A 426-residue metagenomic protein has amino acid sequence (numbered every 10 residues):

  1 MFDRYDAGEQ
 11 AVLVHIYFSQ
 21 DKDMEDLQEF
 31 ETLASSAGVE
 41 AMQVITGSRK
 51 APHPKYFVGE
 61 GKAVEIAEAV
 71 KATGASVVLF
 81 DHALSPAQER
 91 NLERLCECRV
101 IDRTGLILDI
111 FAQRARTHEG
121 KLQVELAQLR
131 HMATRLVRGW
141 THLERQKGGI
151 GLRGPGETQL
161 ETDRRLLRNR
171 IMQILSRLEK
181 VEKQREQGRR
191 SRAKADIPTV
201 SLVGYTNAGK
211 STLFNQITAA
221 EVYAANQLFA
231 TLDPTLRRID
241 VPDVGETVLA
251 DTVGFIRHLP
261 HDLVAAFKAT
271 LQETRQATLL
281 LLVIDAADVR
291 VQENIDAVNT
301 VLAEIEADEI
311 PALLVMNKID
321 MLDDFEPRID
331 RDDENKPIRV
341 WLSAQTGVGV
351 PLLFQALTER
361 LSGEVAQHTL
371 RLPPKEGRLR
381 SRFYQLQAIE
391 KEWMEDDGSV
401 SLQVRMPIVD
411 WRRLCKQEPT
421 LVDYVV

Functional and structural regions predicted by a protein language model:
M1-L108, V426: N-terminal accessory targeting/assembly segments
M1-L13, Y17, E31, T134-A208 (+3 more regions): C-terminal-of-GTPase-core extension/linker across diverse P-loop GTPases
Y17-K22, P52-Y56, R114-E119, T158-Q159 (+4 more regions): Flexible beta-alpha connector loops of hexameric P-loop NTPases
E25-S35, E40, A67-A72, H82-C98 (+2 more regions): Conserved C-terminal guanine-recognition region of P-loop GTPase G domains, centered on the G4
T104-L108, L228-F229, Q345-T346: Short, acidic/turn-prone active-site loops that include or flank metal/cofactor- and phosphate-binding residues
G105-V124: Short alpha-helix plus adjacent loop in nuclease-associated cores
R185, R192-P198, Q216-E246, I256-A269 (+2 more regions): Switch I (effector-binding) loop of TRAFAC-class P-loop GTPase G-domains
